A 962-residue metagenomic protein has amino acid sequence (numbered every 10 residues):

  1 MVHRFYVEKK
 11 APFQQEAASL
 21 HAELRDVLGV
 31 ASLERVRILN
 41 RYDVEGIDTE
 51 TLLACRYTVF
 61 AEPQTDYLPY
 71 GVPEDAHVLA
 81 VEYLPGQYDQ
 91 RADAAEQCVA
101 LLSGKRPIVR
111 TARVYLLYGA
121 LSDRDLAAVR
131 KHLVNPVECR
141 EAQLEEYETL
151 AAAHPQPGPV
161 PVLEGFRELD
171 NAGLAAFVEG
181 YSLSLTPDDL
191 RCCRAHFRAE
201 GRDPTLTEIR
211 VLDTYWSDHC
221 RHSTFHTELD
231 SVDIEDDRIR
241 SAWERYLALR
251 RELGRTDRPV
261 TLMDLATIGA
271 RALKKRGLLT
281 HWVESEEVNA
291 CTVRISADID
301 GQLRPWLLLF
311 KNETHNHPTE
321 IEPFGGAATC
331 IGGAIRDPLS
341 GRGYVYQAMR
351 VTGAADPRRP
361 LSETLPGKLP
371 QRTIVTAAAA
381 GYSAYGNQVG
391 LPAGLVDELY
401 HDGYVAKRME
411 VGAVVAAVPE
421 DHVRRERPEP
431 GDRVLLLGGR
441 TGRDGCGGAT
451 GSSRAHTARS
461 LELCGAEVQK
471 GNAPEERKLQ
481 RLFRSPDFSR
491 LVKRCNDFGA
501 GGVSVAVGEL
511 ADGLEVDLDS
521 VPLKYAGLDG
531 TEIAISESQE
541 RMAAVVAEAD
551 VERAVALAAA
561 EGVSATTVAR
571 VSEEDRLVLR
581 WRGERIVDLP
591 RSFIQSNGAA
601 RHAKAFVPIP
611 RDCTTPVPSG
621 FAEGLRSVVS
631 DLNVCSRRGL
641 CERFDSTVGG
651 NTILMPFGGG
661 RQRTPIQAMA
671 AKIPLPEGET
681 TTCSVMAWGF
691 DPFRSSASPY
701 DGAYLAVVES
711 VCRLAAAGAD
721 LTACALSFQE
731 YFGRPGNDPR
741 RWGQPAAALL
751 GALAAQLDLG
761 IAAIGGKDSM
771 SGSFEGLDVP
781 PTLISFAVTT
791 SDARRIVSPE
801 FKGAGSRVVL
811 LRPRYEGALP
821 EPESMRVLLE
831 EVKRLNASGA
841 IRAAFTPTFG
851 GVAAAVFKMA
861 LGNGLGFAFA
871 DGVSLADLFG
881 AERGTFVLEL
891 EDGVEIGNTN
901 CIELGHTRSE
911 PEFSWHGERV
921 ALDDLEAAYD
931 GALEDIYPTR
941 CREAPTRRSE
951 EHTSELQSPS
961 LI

Functional and structural regions predicted by a protein language model:
M1-A11, I38-D43, E74-P85, R113-Y115 (+3 more regions): Short glycine-/aliphatic-rich beta-strand segments at the starts of folded cytosolic domains
M1-G29: N-terminal basic/disordered segments at the start of proteins
S19-E74: Acidic (E/D-rich), amphipathic helical modules within compact regulatory domains
S19-L24, L52-E62, A92-V99, D125-V134 (+2 more regions): Short amphipathic alpha-helices in soluble, non-transmembrane regions that often serve as interface/regulatory elements
S32, G86, R106, V114-S122 (+2 more regions): Glycine/proline-enriched, intrinsically flexible loops and inter-domain linkers
L33-I38, A80, E96-Q97, L101-D123 (+1 more regions): Interaction-mediating elements
E62-A112, R250: Short, solvent-exposed interaction modules
E955-I962: Positively charged, low-complexity/disordered segments
